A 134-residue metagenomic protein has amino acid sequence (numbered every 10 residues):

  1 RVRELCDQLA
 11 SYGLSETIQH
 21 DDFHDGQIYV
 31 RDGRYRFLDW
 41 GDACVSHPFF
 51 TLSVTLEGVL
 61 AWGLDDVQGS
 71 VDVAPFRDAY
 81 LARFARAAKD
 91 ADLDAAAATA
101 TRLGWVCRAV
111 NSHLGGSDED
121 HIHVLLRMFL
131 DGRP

Functional and structural regions predicted by a protein language model:
R1-H20, R31: ATP-dependent phospho-/nucleotidyl transfer catalytic cores
S15, Q19-H20, F37, C44 (+2 more regions): Secondary-structure capping and boundary motifs in well-ordered enzyme cores
S15, Q68, D72, L93: Conserved acidic
F23: Hydrophobic HxD+1 residue recognition
G26-G58: Catalytic activation segment of kinase domains across protein kinase-like and atypical kinase folds
P48-R86, R102-H121: Active-site activation/catalytic loop segments of kinase-like enzymes and analogous catalytic loops in related
A88-R102: All-alpha amphipathic helical-bundle segments outside canonical DNA-binding/catalytic cores that form hydrophobic
H121-P134: Amphipathic, Lys/Arg-enriched alpha-helical patches that create a basic surface for binding polyanionic ligands
